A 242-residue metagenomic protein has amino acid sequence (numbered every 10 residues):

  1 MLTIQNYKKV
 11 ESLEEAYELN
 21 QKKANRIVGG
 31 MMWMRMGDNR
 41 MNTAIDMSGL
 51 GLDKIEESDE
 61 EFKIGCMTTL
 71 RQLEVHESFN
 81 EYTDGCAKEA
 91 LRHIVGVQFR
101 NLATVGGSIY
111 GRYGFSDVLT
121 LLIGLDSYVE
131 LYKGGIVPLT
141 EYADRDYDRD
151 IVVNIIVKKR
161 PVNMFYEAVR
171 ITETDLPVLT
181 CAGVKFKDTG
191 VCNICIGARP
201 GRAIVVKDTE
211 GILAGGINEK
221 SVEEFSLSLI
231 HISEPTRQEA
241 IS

Functional and structural regions predicted by a protein language model:
M1-S233, R237, S242: C-terminal structural segment of proteins
